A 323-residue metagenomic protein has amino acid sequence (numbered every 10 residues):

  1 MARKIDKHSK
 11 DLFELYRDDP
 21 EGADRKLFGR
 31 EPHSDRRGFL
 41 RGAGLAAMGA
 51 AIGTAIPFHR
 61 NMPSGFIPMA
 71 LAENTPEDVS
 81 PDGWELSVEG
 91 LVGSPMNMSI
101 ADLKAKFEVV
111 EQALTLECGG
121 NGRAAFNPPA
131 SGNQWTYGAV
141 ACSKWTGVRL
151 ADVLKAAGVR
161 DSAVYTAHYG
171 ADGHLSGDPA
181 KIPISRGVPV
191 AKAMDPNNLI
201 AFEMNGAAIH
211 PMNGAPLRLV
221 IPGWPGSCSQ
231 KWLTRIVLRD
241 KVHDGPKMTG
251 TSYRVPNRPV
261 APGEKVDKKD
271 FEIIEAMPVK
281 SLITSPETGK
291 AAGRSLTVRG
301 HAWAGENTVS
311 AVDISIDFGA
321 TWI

Functional and structural regions predicted by a protein language model:
M1-S34, N61-M62: N-terminal secretory signal peptides
R3, F58-I323: Structured, non-membrane catalytic/scaffold regions adjacent to prosthetic-group chemistry
R17, G29, R36, L40 (+3 more regions): Compositionally biased, intrinsically disordered low-complexity regions enriched in proline and serine
D19, G42-A43, A51, F66-P68: Generic signature of intrinsically disordered, low-complexity, basic-rich segments and short cationic peptides
K26-A50: N-terminal secretory signal peptides and thylakoid transit peptides that target proteins across membranes
